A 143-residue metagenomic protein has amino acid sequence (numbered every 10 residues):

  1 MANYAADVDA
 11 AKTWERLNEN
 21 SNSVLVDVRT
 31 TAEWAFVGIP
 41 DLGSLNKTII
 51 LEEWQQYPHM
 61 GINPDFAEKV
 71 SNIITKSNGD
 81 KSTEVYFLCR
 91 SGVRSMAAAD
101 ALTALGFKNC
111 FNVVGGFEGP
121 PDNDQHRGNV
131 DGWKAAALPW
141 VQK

Functional and structural regions predicted by a protein language model:
M1-V24, T31-E84, S95-K143: Rhodanese-like catalytic fold shared by cysteine-dependent sulfurtransferases and DSP/PTP-type phosphatases
F87-L88: Short, surface-exposed ligand- or partner-binding patches at beta-edge/loop junctions that are enriched in aromatics
